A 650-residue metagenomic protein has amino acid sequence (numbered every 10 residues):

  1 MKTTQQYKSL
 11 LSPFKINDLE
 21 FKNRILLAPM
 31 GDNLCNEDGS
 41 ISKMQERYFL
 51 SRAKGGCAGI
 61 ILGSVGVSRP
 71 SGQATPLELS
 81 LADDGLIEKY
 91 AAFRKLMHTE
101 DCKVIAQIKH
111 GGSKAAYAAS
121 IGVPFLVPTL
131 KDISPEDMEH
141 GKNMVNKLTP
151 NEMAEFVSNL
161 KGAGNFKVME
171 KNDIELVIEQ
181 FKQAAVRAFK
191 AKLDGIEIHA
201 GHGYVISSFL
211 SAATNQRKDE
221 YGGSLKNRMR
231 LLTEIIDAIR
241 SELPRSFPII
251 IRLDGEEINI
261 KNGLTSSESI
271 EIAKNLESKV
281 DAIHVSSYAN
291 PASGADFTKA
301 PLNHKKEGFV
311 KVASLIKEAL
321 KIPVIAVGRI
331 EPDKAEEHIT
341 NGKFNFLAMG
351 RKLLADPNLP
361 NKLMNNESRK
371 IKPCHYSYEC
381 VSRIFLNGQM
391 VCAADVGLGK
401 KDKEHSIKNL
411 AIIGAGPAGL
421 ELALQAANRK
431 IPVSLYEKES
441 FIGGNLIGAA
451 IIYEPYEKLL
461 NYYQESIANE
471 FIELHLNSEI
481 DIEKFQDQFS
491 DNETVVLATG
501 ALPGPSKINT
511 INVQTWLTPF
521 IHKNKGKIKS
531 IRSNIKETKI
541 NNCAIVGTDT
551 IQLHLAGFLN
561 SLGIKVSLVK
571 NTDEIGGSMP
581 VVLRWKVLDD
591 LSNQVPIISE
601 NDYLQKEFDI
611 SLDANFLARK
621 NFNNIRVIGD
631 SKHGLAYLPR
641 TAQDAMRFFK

Functional and structural regions predicted by a protein language model:
M1-I412, P417, E421-Q425, V433 (+1 more regions): Flavin-dependent oxidoreductase catalytic cores
L34-D38, N259-N262, A450, I575-M579 (+1 more regions): A generic structural signal for short coil/turn motifs at secondary-structure boundaries
I283, L347, V495, C543 (+1 more regions): Receiver (REC) domain switch-region micro-motif
E336-A348, L353-L354, G443, L568-T572 (+2 more regions): C-terminal structured "cap/appendage" subdomains that terminate the fold
I407-L435, L476-D487, T499-I508, N512-S578 (+2 more regions): Rossmann-like dinucleotide/flavin-binding elements
P432-E473, L553-I598, K632: Rossmann-like dinucleotide-binding cores of NAD(P)H-dependent redox enzymes
Y456-N461, S478-I480, F489-T494: Catalytic cores of nucleotide-enabled group-transfer and carboxylate-activating enzymes in metabolic and assembly-line
D487-T494, L604-D609: Core beta-strand elements of the Rossmann-like FAD/NAD(P) dinucleotide-binding domain in flavoenzyme oxidoreductases
